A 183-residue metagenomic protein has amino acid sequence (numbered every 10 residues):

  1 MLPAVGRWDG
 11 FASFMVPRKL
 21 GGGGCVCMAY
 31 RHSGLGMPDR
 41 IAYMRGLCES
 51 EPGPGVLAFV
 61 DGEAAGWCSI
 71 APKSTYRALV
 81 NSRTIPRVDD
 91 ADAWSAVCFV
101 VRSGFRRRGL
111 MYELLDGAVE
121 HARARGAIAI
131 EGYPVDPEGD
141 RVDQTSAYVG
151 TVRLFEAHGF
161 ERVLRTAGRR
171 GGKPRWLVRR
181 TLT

Functional and structural regions predicted by a protein language model:
M1-G22: A short beta-loop-alpha structural element at the N-terminal edge of CoA-dependent acyl/N-acetyltransferase catalytic
M28-G55, V60: Active-site rim helix/loop that mediates acceptor-substrate recognition in acyltransferases
G46, S50, F59, E63-R102 (+2 more regions): Conserved acyl-donor/pantetheine-binding loop and adjacent beta-alpha core of acyl/acetyltransferases and related
P54-V56, D92-W94, G172-V178: Short beta-strand micro-motifs in enzyme catalytic cores
L57-F59, S69, L177-T181: Short, well-ordered beta-strand micro-motif
C98-V101, R107-A124: Conserved acetyl-CoA-binding loop-helix of GNAT-fold acetyltransferases
L115, A122-S146: Conserved GNAT acetyl-CoA-binding A-motif
T145-H158, L164-T183: C-terminal "cap" of GNAT-fold acetyltransferases
